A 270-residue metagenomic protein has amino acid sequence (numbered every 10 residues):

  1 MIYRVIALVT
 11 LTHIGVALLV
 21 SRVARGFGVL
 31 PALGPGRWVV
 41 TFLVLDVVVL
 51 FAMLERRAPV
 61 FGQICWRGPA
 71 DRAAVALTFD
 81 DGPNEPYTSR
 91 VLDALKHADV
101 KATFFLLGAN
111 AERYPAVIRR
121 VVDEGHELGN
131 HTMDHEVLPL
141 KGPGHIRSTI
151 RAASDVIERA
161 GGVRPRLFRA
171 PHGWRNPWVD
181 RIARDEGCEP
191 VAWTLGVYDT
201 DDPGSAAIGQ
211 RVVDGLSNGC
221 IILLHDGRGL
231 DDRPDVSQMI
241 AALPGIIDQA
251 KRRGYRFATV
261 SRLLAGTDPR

Functional and structural regions predicted by a protein language model:
M1-L77, N84-H97, Y114, R119 (+2 more regions): N-terminal pre-catalytic segment of deacetylase/amide-hydrolase enzymes
F51-K141, H145-A152, V156, G161 (+1 more regions): Active-site beta->alpha N-cap acidic-glycine motif
F79-D81, L106-G108, N130-T132, A170-H172 (+3 more regions): A cross-domain feature marking catalytic cores of carbohydrate-active enzymes and several ubiquitous metabolic/repair
D80, L95, F104, L128 (+4 more regions): Divalent metal-coordination and catalytic microenvironments
D134-E136, V197, R228-D231: A short, flexible beta-alpha/helix-coil linker loop
L140-G144, D202-G204, R233-S237: Short, solvent-exposed loop/turn segments at secondary-structure boundaries
W174, D180-L216, Y255-G266: His/Asp/Glu-enriched short active-site or ligand-binding loop at hydrolase and phosphoryl-transfer sites
V213-L264: Catalytic grooves of carbohydrate-active enzymes
